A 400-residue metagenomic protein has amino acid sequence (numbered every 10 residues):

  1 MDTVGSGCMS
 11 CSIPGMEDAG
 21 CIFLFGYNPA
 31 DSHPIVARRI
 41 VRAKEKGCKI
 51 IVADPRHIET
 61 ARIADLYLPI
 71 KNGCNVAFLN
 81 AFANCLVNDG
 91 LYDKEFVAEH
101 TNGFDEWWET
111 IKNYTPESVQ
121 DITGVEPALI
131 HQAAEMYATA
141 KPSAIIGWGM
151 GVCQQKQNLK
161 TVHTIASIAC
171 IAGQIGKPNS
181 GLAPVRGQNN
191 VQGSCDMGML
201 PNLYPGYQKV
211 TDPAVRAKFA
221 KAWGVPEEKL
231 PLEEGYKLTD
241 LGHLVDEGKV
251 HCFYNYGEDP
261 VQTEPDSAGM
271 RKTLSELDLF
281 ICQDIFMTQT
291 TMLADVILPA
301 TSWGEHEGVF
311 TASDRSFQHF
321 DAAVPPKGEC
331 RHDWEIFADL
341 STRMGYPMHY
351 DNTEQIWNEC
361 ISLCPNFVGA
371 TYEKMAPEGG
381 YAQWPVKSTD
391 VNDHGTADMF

Functional and structural regions predicted by a protein language model:
M1-N190, S194-M197, D212-T396: Cofactor-pocket helix-loop regions in the catalytic cores of large enzyme subunits
L203: Catalytic cores of enzymes that engage adenine nucleotides and/or redox cofactors via long glycine-rich, Lys/Arg/His
D398-F400: Solvent-exposed, acidic/polar segments of extracytosolic/periplasmic ligand-binding ectodomains
